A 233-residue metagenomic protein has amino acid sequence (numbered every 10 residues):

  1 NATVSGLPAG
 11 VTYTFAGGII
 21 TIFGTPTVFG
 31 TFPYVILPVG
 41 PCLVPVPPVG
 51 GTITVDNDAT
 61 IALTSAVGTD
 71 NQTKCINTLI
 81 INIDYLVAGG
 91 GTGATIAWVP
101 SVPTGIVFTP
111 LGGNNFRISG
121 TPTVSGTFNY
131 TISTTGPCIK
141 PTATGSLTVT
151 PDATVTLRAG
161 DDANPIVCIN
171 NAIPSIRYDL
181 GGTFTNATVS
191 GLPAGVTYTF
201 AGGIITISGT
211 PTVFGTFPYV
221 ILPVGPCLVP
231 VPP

Functional and structural regions predicted by a protein language model:
N1-A2, A88-T95, L180-T188: Extracellular acidic loop/turn motifs
T3-I19, T95-F116, T188-I205: Low-complexity "stalk/linker" and mucin-like segments enriched in Ser/Thr/Pro/Ala/Gly
T21-F29, R117-S125, I205-F214: Extracellular/luminal low-complexity segments enriched in Ser/Thr/Pro
G30-C42, Y85, G126-P137, G215-C227: A short beta-strand micro-motif common to beta-rich folds, especially ectodomain repeats
V44-A59, I139-P151, V229-P233: C-terminal edge beta-strand
D58-T69, D152-D161: Proline-enriched interdomain boundary motifs that mark the N-terminal boundary and often initiate the first structured
N71-L79, N164-A172: Short, solvent-exposed loop/linker segments at the N-terminal edge of repeated beta-sheet extracellular domains
T78-V87, A172-L180: A short beta-strand segment in extracellular, disulfide-stabilized domains
